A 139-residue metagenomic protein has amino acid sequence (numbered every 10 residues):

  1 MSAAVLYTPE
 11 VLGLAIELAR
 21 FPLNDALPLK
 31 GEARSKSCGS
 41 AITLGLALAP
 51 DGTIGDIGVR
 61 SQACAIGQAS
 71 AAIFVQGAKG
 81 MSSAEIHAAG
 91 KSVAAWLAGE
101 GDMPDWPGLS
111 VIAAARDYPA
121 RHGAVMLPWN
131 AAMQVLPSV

Functional and structural regions predicted by a protein language model:
M1-F21, M81-V139: C-terminal binding/interaction regions
G13-D56, S61: Structured beta-strand/loop patches that form or line metal/cofactor-binding pockets in enzymes
C38, C64, A124, P128: Functionally engaged cysteine thiol sites
Q62-Q68: Short, thiol/selenol-centered motifs that function as redox-active sites or metal-ligating centers
S70-S82: Alpha-helical support elements that line or immediately flank enzyme active sites and cofactor-binding pockets
